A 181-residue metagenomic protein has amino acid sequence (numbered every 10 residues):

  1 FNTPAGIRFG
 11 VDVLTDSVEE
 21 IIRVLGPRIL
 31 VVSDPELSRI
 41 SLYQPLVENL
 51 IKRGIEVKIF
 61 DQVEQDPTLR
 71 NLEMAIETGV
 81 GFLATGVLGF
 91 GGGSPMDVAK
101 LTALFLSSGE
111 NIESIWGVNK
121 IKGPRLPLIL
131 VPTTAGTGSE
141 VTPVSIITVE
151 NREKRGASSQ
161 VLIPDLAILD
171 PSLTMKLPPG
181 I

Functional and structural regions predicted by a protein language model:
F1-G86: ATP/NTP phosphate-donor binding region
A5, S107-I181: A glycine/threonine-rich phosphate-anchoring loop and its flanking beta-alpha core in nucleotide/phosphate-binding
F9, I59-D61, L88, V98 (+2 more regions): General beta-strand structural signal in soluble alpha/beta enzymes
T15, R39, S94-M96, A135-T137 (+1 more regions): Glycine-rich nucleotide phosphate-binding loop and flanking beta-alpha elements of Rossmann-like dinucleotide-binding
S33, G91, T148: Short beta-strand/turn micro-motifs composed of small residues that flank or help shape donor/cofactor-binding pockets
L46, M74-I76, P95-S108, V141-T142: Short Gly/Thr/Asp-enriched flexible loops that form oxyanion-binding sites at enzyme active sites
I51, T102, N119: N-terminal loops that bind phosphate or other acidic moieties and the adjacent beta-alpha structural core
L83-T102, T133-S139: Glycine/serine-rich anion-binding loops at beta->alpha junctions that coordinate negatively charged ligand groups
